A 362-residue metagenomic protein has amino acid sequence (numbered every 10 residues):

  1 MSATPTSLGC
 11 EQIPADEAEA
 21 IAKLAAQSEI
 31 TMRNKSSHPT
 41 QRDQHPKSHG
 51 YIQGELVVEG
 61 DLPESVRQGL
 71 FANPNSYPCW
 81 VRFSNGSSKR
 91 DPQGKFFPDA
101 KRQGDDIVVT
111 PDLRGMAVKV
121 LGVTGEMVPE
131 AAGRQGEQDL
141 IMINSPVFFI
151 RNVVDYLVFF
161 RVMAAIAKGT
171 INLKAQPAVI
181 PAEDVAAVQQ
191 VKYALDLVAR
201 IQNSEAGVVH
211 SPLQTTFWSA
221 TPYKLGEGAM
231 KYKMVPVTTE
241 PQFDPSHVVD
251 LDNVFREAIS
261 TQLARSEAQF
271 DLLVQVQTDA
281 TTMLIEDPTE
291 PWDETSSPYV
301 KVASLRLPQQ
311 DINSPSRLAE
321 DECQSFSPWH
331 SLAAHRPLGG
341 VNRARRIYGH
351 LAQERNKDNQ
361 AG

Functional and structural regions predicted by a protein language model:
S2-G362: Active-site-adjacent core segments of small-molecule enzymes
